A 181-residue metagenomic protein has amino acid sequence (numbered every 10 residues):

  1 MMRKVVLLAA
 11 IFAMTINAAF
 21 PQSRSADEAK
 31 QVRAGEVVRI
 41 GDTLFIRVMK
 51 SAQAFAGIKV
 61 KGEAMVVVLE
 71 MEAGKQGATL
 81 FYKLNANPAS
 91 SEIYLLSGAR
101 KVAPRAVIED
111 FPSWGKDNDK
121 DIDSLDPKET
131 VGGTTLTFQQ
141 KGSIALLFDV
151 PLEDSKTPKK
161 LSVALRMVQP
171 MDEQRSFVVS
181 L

Functional and structural regions predicted by a protein language model:
M1-M2: N-terminal secretory signal peptides that target proteins for export/translocation
V5-M14: Sec-dependent N-terminal signal peptides
M14-P21: C-terminal segment of classical bacterial N-terminal signal peptides
Q22, G35-E36, S90-Y94, I122-L181: Surface-exposed edge beta-strand/loop patches
A26-G62: Low-complexity, acidic Ser/Thr/Pro/Gly-rich terminal tails and inter-domain linkers that flank the onset of structured
K50-G57, V68, P127-G132: N-terminal post-signal-peptidase region of extra-cytosolic proteins
K61, G74-Q140: The feature marks short-to-medium sequence segments in extracytoplasmic or secretory-pathway proteins
E63-V68, G142: Short, solvent-exposed loop/turn segments enriched in Ser/Thr/Gly
